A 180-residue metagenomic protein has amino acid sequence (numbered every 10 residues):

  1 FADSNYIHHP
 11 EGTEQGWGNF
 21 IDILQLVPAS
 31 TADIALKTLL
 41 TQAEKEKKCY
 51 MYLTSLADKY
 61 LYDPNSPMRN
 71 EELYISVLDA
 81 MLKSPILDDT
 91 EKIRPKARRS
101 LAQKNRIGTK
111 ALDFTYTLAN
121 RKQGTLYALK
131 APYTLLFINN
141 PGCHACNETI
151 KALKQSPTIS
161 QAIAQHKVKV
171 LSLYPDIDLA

Functional and structural regions predicted by a protein language model:
F1-G124: Oxidative protein folding and maturation machinery
G12-T13, N140-P141, D176: Solvent-exposed coil/turn segments that connect beta secondary-structure elements in extracytoplasmic/periplasmic
Y60-Y62, G142-A145, I177-D178: Short acidic, S/G/P-rich loop/turn micro-motifs used as interaction or catalytic elements
R106-T109, K130, Q165: A generic fold-level signal
K122-K154, V168-L171: Short active-site neighborhood of thiol/selenol oxidoreductases, capturing the structured segment around
Q155-A162: Short hydrophobic signal-anchor/transmembrane segments that target glycosyltransferases and glycosylation machinery
I163-A180: Thiol-based oxidoreductase modules, predominantly thioredoxin-like and allied folds used for disulfide exchange
